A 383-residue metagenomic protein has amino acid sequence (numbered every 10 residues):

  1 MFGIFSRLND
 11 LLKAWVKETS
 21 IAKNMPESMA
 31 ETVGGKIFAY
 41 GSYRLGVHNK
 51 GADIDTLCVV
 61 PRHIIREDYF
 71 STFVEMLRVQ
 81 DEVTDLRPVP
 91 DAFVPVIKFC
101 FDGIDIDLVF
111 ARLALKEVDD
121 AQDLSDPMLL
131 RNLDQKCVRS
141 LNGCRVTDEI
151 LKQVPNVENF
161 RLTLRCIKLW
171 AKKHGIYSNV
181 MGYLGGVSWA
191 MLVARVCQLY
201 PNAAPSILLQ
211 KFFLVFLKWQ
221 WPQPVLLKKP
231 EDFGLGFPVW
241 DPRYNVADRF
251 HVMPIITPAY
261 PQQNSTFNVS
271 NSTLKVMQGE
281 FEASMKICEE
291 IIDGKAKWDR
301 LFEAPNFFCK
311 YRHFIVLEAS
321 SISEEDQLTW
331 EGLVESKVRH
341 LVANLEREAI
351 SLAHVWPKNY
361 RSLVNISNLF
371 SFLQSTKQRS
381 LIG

Functional and structural regions predicted by a protein language model:
M1-G383: Non-catalytic helical "accessory" subdomain of NTase-fold nucleotidyltransferases
